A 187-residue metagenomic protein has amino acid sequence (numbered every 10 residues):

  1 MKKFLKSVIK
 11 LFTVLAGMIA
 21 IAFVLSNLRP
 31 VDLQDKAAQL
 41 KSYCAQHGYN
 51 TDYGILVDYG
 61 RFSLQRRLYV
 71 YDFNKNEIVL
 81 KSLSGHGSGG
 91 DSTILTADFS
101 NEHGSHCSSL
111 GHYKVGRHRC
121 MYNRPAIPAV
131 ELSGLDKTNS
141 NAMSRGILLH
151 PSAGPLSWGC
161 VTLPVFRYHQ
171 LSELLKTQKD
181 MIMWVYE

Functional and structural regions predicted by a protein language model:
M1-G17: N-terminal Sec-pathway targeting helices
F23-W158, V165-E187: Cell wall/extracellular polymer interaction/catalysis modules
